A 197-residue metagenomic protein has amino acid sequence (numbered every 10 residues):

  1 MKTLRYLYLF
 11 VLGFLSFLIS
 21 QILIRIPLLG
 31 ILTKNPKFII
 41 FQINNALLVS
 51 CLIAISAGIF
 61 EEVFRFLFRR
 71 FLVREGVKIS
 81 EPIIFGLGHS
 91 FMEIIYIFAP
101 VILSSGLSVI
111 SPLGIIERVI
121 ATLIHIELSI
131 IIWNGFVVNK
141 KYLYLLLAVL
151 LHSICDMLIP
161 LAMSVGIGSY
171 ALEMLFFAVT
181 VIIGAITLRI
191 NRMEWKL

Functional and structural regions predicted by a protein language model:
M1-L197: Hydrophobic alpha-helical segments at protein termini of multi-pass membrane proteins
